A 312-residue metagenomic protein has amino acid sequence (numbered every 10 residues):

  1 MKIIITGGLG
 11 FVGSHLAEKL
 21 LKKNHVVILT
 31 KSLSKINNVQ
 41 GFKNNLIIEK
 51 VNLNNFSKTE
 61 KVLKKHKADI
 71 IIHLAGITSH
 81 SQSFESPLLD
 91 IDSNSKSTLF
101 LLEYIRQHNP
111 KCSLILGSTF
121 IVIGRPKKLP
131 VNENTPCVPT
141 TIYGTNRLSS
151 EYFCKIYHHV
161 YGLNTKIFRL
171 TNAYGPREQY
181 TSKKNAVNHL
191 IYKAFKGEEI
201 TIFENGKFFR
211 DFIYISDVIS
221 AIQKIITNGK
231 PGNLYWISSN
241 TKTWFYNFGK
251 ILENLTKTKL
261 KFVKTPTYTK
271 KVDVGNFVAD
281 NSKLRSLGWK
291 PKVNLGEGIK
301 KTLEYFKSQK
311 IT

Functional and structural regions predicted by a protein language model:
M1-A173, K301: N-terminal Rossmann-like NAD(P)+-binding domain of SDR-like oxidoreductases, especially those catalyzing
L20, Y157, L190-K193, A221-I225: A short, amphipathic alpha-helix embedded in the catalytic core of nucleotide-handling enzymes
T30, F195-T312: C-terminal substrate-binding subdomain of Rossmann-fold SDR/epimerase-dehydratase oxidoreductases
K35, S79, T119, K127 (+4 more regions): Activation loop
F56-S57, D69, S81, L88 (+8 more regions): Residues in well-ordered alpha-helical elements
P139-N146, L170, Q179, K183-V187 (+1 more regions): The catalytic Tyr-centered alpha-helix of NAD(P)H-dependent dehydrogenases
S149, F153, Y157, L190 (+2 more regions): Hydrophobic alpha-helix immediately C-terminal to the catalytic Tyr-X-X-X-Lys motif of short-chain
G175-R177: Short beta-strand->alpha-helix junction loop in the catalytic core of nucleotide-activated group-transfer enzymes
